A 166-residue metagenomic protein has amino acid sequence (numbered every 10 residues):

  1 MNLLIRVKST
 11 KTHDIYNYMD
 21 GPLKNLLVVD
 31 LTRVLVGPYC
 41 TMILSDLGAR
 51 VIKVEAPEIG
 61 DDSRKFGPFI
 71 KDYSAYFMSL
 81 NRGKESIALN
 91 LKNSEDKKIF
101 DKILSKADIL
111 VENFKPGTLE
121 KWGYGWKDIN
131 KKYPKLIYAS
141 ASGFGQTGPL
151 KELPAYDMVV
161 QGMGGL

Functional and structural regions predicted by a protein language model:
L4-V7, T12-L166: N-terminal helix-loop segment corresponding to the beta1-alpha1 unit of nucleotide/adenylate-binding folds
